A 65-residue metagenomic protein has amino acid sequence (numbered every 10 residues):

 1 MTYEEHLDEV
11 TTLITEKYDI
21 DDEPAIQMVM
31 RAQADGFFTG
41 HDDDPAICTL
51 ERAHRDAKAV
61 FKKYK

Functional and structural regions predicted by a protein language model:
M1-K65: C-terminal alpha-helical interaction appendages
